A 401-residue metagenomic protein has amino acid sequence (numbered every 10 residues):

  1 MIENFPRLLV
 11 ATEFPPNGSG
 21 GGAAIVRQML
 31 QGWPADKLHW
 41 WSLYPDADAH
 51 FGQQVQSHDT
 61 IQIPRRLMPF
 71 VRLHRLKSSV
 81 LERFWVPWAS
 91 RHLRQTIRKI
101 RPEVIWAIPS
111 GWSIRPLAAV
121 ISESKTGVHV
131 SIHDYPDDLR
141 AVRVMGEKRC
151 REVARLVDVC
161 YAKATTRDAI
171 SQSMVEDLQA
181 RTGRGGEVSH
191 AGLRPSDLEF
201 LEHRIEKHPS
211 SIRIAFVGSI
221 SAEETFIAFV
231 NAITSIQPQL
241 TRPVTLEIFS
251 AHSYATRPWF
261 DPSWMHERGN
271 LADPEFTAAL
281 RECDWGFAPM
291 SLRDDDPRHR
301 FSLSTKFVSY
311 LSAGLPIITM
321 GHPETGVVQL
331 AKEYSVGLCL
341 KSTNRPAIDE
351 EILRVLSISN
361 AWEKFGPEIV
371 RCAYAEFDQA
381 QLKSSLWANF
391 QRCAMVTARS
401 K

Functional and structural regions predicted by a protein language model:
M1-D59, N231-Q239: N-terminal subdomain of nucleotide-sugar transferases
S19, V86-S90, I105-K125, V130-I132: An aromatic- and histidine-rich active-site surface loop
R91-Q95, R115-P116, P136, E147-R167: Membrane-proximal helix-turn-helix segments that form the acceptor-binding/catalytic region of lipid-linked
S173, A191-G192: Carbohydrate-associated surface elements
R194-D197, K207-W259, H266-F276: Conserved catalytic-core segment of nucleotide-activated headgroup transferases in glycan assembly
E224, A272-R281, G286-L311, I318-Q329: Nucleotide-sugar-dependent
E324-I352: Change "using UDP/GDP/dTDP sugars" to "using nucleotide sugars
S342-T343, A347, L356-Q391: A charged, aromatic-enriched C-terminal amphipathic alpha-helix characteristic of glycosyltransferases across folds
